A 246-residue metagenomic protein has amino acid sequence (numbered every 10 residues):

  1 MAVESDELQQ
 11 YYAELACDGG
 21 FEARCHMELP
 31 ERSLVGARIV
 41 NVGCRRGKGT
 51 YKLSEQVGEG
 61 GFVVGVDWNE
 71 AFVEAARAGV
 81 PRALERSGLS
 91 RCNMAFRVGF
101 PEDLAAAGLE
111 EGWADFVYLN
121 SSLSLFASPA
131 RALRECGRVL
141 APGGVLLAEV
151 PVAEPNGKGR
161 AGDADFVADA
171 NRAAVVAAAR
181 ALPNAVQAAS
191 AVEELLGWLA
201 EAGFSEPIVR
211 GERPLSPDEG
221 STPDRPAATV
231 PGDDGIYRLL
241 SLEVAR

Functional and structural regions predicted by a protein language model:
Y11-R38, K48-K52, Q56: Conserved alpha-helix/loop element of class I SAM-dependent methyltransferases that forms part of the SAM/SAH-binding
V40-N41, R45-L104: Class I SAM-dependent methyltransferase SAM/SAH-binding core
E102-V117: A short acidic, Gly/Pro-enriched loop at the edge of an enzyme's catalytic core that lines a small-molecule cofactor
D115-S128: A short SAM/SAH-binding and catalytic strip from SAM-dependent methyltransferases
A130-V145: A short glycine-rich, Lys/Arg-flanked "PGG" loop and its adjoining helix->strand segment in the class I
V145-A178: Conserved class I S-adenosyl-L-methionine
Q187-G203: Short alpha-helix
A202-S205, G220-R246: Core SAM-dependent methyltransferase catalytic element
